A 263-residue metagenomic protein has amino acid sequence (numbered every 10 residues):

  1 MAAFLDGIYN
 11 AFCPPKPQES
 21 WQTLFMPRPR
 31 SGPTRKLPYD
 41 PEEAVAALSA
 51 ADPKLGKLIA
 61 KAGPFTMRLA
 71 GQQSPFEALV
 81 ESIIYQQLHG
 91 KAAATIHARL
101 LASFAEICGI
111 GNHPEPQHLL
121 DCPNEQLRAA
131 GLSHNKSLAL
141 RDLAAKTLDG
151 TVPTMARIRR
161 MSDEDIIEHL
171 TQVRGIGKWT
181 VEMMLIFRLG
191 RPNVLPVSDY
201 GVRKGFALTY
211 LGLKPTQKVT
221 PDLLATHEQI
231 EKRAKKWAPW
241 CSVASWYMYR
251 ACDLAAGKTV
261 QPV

Functional and structural regions predicted by a protein language model:
N10, P14-T66, D163-E164, K178-V263: C-terminal accessory module of base-excision DNA glycosylases/AP lyases that mediates lesion recognition and DNA
G63-F76: Helix-loop segments that flank and shape redox-cofactor active sites
F76-V80, L119-P123, D163-I166, V202 (+1 more regions): N-terminal alpha-helical segment
L79-I83, Q87-L88: Short, aromatic/basic-rich helix-turn unit that serves as a nucleic-acid recognition element
S82, A98, E168, E231-K232: Active-site phosphate/pyrophosphate- and oxyanion-stabilizing loops and adjacent acidic/basic residues in soluble
L88-H89, A93-R174, A238: Alpha-helical ds-nucleic-acid-binding substructure associated with the helix-hairpin-helix region of base-excision DNA
